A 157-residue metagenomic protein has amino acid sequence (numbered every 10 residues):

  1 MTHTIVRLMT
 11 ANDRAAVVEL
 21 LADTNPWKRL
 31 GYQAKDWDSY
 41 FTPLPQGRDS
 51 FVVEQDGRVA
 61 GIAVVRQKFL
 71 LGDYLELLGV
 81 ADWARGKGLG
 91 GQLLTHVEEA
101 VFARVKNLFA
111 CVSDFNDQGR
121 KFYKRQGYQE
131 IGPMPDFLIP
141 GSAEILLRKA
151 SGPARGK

Functional and structural regions predicted by a protein language model:
M1-N12, K149, P153-K157: Conserved N-terminal entry element of GNAT/NAT acetyltransferase domains
T4, L8-R14, V18-L77, A81-W83 (+3 more regions): Acetyl-CoA-dependent GNAT
R48, S142-L146: Short hydrophobic/aromatic beta-strand or adjacent loop that forms the aromatic wall/cage of a ligand/substrate-binding
D82, A110-R120, D136-S142: Conserved beta-strand-loop-alpha-helix junction that forms the acyl-donor binding cleft
G88: Conserved G/P- and acidic residue-centered "switch" motifs that form tight phosphate/ATP-binding loops in soluble
H96, K121-F122: Structural preference for long, well-ordered alpha-helical segments within the folded cores of structured domains
V101-V112: Conserved GNAT acetyl-CoA-binding A-motif
Y123, Y128: Conserved active-site tyrosine of GNAT-family acetyltransferases
